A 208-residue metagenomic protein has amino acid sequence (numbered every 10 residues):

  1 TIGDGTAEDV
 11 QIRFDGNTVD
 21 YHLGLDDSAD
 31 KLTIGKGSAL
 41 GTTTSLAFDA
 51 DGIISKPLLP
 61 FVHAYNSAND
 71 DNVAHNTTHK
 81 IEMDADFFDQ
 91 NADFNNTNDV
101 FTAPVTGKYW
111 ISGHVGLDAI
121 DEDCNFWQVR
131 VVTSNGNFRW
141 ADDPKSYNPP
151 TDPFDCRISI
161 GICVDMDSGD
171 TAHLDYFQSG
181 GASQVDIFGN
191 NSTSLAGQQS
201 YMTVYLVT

Functional and structural regions predicted by a protein language model:
T1-T43, P60, N66-N72, C124 (+1 more regions): Self-maturation zones of extracellular/virion spikes and adhesins
I2, F14, I34, F48-A50 (+2 more regions): Extracellular beta-strand solenoids
N17-H22, T44-S45, D89-D93, N98: Short small/polar-residue motifs
D51-T208: Extracellular jelly-roll beta-sandwich "head" domains, especially the C-terminal globular C1q domain
